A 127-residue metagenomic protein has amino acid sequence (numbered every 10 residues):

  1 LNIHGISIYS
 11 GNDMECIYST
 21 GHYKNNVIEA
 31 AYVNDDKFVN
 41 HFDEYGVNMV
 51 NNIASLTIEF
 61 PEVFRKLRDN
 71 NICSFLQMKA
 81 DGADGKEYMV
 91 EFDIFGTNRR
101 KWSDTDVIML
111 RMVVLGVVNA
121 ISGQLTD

Functional and structural regions predicted by a protein language model:
L1-N2: Short secondary-structure junctions
G5-D43, G85: GAF sensory/regulatory domain recognition with acknowledged cross-activation on helical regulatory dimers
I6-I8, L76, V90-F92, L110: Hydrophobic beta-strand residues in large extracellular and virion-surface proteins
Y9, P61-F64, V107: Short amphipathic alpha-helical segments
N25-L76: Regulatory sensory and allosteric helical modules in signal-transduction proteins and certain transcription factors
A80-G96, A120: Sensory-domain boundary capping and coupling elements
I94-M112, A120-L125: Regulatory loop-to-helix N-cap segments in sensory/regulatory domains that couple ligand/signal detection
